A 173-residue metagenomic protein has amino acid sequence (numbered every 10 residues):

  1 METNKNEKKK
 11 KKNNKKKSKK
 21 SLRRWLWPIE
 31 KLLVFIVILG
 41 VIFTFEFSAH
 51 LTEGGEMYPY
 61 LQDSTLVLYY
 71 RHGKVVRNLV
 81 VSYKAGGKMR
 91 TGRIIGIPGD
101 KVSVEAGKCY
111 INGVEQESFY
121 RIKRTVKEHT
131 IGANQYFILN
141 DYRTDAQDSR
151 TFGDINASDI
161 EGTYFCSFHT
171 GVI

Functional and structural regions predicted by a protein language model:
M1-T91, I155-I173: Protein maturation boundaries and topogenic segments
T52-Q62, Y70-R71, M89-G92, A106 (+2 more regions): Acidic/glycine-rich C-terminal interaction modules and beta/coil loop segments that lie outside canonical DNA-binding
V80, G96, E128-T130: A general secondary-structure boundary signal
V80-S82, V102-V104, Y110: Assembly/interface hotspot detector across virion components, adhesins/toxins, and nucleic-acid enzymes
G92-S103: RNA pseudouridine synthases
